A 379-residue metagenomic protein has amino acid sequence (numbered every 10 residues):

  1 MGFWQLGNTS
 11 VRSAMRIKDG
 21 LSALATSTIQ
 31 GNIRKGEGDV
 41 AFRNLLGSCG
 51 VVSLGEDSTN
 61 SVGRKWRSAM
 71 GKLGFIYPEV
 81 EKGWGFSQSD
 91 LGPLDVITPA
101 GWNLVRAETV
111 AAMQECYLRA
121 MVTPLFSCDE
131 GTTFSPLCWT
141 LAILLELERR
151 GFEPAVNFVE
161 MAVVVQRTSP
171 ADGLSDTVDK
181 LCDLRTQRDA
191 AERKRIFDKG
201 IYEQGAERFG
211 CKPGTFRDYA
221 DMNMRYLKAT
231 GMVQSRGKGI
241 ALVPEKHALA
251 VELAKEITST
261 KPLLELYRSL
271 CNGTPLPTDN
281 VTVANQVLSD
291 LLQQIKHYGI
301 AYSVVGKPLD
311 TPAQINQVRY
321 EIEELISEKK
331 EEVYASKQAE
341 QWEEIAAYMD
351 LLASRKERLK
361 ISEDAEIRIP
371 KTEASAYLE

Functional and structural regions predicted by a protein language model:
M1-Y377: Donor-sugar nucleotide-binding helix/loop cap in glycosyltransferases
